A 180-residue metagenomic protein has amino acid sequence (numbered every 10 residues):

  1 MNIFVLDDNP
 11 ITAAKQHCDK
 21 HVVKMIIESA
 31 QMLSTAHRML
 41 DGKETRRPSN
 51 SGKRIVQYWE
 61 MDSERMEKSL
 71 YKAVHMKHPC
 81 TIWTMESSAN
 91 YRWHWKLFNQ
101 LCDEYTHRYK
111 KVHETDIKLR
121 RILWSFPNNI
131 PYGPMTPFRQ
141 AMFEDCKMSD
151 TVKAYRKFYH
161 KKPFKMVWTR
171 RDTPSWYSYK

Functional and structural regions predicted by a protein language model:
M1-K77, T81-K180: Sequence termini and other peripheral, non-core segments
